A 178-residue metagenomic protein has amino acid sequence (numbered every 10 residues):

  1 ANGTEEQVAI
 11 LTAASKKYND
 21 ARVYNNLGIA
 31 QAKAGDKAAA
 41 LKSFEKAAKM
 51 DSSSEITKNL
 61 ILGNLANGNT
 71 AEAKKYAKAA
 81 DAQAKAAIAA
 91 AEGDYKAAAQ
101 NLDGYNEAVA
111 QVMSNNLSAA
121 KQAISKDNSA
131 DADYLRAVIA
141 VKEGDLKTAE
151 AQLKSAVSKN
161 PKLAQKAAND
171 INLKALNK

Functional and structural regions predicted by a protein language model:
T4-E5, K37, T70, Y95 (+2 more regions): TPR-repeat structural position
R22, E55-I56, A80-Q83, A87 (+3 more regions): Start-of-helix register in tetratricopeptide repeats
N26, N59-L60, A84, N106 (+2 more regions): Canonical tetratricopeptide repeat
K33, G63-N67, A91, M113 (+2 more regions): Register position in tetratricopeptide repeats
G93, A151-K178: Terminal, low-structured helical/coil segments at or just beyond the last alpha-helical repeat
